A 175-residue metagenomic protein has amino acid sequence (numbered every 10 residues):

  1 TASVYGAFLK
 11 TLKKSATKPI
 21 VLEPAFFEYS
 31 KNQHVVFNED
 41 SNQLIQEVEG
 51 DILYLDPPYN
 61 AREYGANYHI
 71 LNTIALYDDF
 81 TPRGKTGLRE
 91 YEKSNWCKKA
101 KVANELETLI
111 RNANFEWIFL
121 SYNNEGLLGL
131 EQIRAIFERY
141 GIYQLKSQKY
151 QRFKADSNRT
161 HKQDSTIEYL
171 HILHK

Functional and structural regions predicted by a protein language model:
T1-Y68, D79-E92: SAM-dependent nucleic-acid methyltransferase catalytic core
S41-L44, L106-L109, S157-R159: Generic recognition of flexible, low-complexity loop/linker segments
H69-T73, I136-E138: Glycine-rich, phosphate-binding/catalytic loops in enzymes
N72-R111: Glycine-rich S-adenosyl-L-methionine
W96-K149: Conserved Class I SAM-dependent methyltransferase catalytic core
L130-K175: Class I S-adenosyl-L-methionine
